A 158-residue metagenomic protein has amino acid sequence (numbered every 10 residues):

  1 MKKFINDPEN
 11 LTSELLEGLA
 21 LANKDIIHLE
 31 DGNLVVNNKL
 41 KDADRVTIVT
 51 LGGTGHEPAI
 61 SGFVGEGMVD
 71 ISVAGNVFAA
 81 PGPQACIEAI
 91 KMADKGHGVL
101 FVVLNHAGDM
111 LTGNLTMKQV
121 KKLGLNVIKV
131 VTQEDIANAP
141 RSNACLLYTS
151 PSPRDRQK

Functional and structural regions predicted by a protein language model:
M1-I48: N-terminal amphipathic/basic leader segments beginning at the initiator methionine
N33-E66, V73: Glycine-rich, flexible N-terminal cofactor/catalytic loop recognition
G53-P58, L104-G113, D135: Gly/Ser/Thr-rich loops at beta-strand to alpha-helix junctions that form or flank small-molecule/cofactor-binding
H56, I60-G65, V69-G96: Glycine-rich oxoanion-binding loops at beta->alpha junctions
S72-V77, K121-N143: Short, acidic/small-residue loops that bind anionic groups at enzyme active sites
E88-N105, R141-L147: A structural-propensity feature for long, helix-poor, extended segments
M110-L123: Short Gly/Thr/Asp-enriched flexible loops that form oxyanion-binding sites at enzyme active sites
Y148-D155: Conserved small/polar residues in nucleotide/adenosyl-binding loops
